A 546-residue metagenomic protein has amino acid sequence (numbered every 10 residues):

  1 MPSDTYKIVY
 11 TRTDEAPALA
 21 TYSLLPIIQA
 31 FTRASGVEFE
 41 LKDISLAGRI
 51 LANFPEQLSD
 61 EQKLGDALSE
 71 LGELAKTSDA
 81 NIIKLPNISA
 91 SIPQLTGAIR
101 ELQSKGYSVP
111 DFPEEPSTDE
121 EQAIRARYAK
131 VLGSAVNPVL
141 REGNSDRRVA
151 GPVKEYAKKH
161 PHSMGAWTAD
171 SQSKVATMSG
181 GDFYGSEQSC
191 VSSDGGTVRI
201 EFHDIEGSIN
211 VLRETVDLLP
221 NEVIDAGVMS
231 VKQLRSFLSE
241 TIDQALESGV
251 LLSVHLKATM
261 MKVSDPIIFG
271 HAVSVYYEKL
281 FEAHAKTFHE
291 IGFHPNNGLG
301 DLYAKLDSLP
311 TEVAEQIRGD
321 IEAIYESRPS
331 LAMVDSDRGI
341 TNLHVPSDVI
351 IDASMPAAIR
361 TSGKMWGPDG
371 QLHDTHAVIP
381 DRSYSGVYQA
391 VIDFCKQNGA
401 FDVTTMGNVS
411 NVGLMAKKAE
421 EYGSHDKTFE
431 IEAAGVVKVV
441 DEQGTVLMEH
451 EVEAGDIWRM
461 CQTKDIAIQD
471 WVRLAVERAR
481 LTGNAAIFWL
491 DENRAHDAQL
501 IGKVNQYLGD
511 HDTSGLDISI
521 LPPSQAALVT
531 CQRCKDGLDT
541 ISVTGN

Functional and structural regions predicted by a protein language model:
P2-G270, E278-K503, Y507-N546: Extended, well-ordered protein cores
